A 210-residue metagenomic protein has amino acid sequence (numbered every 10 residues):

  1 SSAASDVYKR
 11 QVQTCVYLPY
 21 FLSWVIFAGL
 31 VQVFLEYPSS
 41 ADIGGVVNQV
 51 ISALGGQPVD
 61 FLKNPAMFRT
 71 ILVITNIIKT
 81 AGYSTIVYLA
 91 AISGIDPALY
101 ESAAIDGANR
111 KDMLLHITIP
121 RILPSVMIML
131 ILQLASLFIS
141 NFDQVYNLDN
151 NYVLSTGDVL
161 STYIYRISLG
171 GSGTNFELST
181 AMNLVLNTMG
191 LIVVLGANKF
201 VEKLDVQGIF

Functional and structural regions predicted by a protein language model:
S1-F210: A structural signal for multi-pass alpha-helical bundles of membrane permease subunits that mediate small-molecule
